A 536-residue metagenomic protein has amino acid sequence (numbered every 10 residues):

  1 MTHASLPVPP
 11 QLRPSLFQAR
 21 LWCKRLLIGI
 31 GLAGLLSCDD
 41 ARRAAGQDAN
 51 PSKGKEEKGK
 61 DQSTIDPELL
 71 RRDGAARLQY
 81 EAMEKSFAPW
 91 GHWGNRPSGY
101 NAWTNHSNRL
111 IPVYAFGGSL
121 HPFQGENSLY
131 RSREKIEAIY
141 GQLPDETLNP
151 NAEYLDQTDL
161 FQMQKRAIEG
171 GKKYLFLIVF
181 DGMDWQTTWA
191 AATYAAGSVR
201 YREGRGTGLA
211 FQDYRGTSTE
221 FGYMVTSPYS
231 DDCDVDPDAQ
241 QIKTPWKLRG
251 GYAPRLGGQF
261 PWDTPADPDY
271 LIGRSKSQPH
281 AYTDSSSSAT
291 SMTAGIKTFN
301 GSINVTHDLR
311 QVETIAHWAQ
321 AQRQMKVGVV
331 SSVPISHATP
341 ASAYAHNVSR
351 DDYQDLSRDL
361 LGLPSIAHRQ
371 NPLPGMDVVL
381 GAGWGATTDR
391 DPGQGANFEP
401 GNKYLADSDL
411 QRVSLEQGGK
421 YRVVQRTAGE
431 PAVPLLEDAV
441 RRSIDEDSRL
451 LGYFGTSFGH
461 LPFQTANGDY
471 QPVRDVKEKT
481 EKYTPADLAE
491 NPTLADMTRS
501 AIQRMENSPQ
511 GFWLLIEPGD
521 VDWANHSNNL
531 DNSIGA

Functional and structural regions predicted by a protein language model:
M1-L21: N-terminal secretory signal peptides that target proteins for export/translocation
I28-L32, L36: Hydrophobic helical h-region of N-terminal Sec-dependent signal peptides in bacterial secretory/periplasmic proteins
D39-A45: Bacterial lipoprotein signal-peptidase II cleavage site
G54-S128, E137, T187-M497, I502: Surface-exposed loop and adjacent secondary-structure segments within mature catalytic domains
S132-Q164: Charged, flexible boundary elements
R133-P144, G295-I296, N300, P509-H526: Short acidic, glycine-rich surface-loop motifs adjacent to enzyme active sites
K172-Q186, A319, Y453, G511-G519 (+1 more regions): Beta-strand elements within well-structured catalytic alpha/beta cores of enzymes that handle phosphate/sulfate esters
L488-W513, D520-A536: A long, amphipathic alpha-helix that forms part of the scaffold/cap immediately adjacent to metal-dependent active
